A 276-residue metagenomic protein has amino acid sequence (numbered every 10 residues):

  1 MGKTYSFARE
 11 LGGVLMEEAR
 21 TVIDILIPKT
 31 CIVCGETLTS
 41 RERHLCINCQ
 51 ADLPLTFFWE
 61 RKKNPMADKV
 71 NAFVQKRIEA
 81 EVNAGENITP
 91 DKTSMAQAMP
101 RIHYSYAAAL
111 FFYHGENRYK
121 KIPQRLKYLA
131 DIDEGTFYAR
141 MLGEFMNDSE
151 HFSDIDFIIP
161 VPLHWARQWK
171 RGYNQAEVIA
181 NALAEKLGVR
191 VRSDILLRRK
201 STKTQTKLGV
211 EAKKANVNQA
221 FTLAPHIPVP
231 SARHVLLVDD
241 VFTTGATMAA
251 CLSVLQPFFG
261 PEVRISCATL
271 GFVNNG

Functional and structural regions predicted by a protein language model:
M1-G276: Glycine-rich phosphate/pyrophosphate-handling loop used in enzymes and phosphotransfer proteins
